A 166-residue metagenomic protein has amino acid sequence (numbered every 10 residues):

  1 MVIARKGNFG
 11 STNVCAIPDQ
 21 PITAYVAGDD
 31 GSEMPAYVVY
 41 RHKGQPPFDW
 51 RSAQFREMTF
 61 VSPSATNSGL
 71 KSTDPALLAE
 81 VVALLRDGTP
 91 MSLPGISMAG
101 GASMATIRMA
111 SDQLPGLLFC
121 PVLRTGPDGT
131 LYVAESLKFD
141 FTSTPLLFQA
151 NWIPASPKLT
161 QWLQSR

Functional and structural regions predicted by a protein language model:
M1-R166: Function-determining sites in protein domains
